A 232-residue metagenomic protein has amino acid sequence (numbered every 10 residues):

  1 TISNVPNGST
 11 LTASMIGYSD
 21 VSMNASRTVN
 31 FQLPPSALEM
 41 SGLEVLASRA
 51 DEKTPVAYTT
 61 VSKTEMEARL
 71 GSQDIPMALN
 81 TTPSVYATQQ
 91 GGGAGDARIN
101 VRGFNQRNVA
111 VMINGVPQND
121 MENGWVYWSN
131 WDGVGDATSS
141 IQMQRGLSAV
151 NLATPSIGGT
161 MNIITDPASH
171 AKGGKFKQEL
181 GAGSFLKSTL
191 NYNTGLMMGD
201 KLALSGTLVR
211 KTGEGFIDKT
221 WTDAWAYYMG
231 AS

Functional and structural regions predicted by a protein language model:
I2-S9, A25: Short Pro-Gly-centered beta-turn/loop motif in secreted/extracellular proteins
S3, P117-R145, I163-T165: Short acidic/polar hinge/loop motifs at secondary-structure boundaries that mediate gating or recognition
T10-Y18, S26-A68, Q106: Short, acidic, small-residue-rich periplasmic hinge/interaction motif at the N-terminus of Gram-negative outer-membrane
N24-R27, V85-G95, A153-I157, T220-D223: Short, glycine-/polar-rich solvent-exposed loops and beta-turns at beta-strand/coil boundaries
T28-Q32, I75-A78, A97-N100, M112 (+4 more regions): N-terminal periplasmic accessory domains that precede and gate Gram-negative outer-membrane beta-barrel machines
S48, Q144-G146, I164, K177-G183 (+1 more regions): Outer-membrane beta-barrel pore domains and translocons
P76-P117, G133, S139: Extracytoplasmic beta-strand/coil segments of soluble accessory domains associated with Gram-negative outer-membrane
G173, L180-T212, F216-S232: Transmembrane beta-barrel wall of Gram-negative outer-membrane proteins
